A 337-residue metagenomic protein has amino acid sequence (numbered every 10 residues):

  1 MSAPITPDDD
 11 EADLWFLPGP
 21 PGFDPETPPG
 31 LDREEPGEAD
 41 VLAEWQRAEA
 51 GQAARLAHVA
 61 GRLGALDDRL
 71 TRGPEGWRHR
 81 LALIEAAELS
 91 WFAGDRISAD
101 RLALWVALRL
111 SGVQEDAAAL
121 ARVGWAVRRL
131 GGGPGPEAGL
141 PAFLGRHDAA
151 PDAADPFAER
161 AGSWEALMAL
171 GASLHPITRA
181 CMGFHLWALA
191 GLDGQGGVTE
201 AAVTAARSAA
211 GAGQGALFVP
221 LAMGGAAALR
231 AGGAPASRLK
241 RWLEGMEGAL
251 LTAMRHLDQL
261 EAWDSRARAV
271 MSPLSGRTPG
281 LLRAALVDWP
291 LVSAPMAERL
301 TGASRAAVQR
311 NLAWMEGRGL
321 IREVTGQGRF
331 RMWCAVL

Functional and structural regions predicted by a protein language model:
M1-L337: FIC/Doc superfamily catalytic core
